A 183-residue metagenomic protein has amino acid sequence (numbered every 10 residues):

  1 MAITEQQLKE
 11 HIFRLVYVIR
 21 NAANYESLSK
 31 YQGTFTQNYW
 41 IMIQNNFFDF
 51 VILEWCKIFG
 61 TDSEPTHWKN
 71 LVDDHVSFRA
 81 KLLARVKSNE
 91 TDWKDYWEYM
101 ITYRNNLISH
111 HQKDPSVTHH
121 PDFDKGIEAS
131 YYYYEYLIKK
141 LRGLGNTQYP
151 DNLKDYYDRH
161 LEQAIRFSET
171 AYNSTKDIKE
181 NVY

Functional and structural regions predicted by a protein language model:
M1-Y96, P121-Y183: Amphipathic alpha-helical interface segments
E90-T118: Histidine-centered, metal-coordinating catalytic motifs and their short helical/loop contexts
